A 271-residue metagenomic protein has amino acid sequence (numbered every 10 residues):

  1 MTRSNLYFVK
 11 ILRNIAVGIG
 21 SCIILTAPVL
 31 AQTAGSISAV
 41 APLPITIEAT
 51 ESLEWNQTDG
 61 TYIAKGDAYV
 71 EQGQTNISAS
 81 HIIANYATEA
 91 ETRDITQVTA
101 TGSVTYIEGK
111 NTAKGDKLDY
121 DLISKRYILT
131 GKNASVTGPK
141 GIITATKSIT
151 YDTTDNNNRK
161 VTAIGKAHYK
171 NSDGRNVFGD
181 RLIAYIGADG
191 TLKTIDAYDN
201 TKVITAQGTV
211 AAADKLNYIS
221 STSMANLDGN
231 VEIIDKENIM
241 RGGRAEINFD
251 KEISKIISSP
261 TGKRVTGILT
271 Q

Functional and structural regions predicted by a protein language model:
T2-Q271: Mature-chain termini and adjacent capping regions
